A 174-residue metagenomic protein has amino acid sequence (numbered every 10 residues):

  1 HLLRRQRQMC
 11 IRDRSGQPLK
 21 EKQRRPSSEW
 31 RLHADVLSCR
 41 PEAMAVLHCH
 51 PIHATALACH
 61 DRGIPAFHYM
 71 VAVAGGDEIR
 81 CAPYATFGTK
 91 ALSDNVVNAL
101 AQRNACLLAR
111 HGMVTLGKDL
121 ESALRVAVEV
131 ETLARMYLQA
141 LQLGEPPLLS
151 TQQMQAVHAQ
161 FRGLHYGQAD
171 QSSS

Functional and structural regions predicted by a protein language model:
H1-I11: Single conserved hydrophobic/aromatic residue that forms the stacking wall/gate of nucleotide- or nucleobase-binding
R12, L57-A58, T115-G117: Short beta-strand-to-turn element immediately C-terminal to the catalytic PLP-Schiff-base lysine in fold type I
R14-T55, H111: Short HxH-centered metal-ligating active-site micro-motif
L19-R24, I79-F87, V114: Flexible, glycine/proline-enriched loop segments at strand-loop-helix junctions that form or flank small-ligand binding
C49-F87: Class I SAM-dependent methyltransferase SAM-binding "motif I" and its flanking Rossmann-like core
A72-A109: A structural-propensity feature for long, helix-poor, extended segments
N95, Q102-S174: A conserved C-terminal secondary-structure "cap"
